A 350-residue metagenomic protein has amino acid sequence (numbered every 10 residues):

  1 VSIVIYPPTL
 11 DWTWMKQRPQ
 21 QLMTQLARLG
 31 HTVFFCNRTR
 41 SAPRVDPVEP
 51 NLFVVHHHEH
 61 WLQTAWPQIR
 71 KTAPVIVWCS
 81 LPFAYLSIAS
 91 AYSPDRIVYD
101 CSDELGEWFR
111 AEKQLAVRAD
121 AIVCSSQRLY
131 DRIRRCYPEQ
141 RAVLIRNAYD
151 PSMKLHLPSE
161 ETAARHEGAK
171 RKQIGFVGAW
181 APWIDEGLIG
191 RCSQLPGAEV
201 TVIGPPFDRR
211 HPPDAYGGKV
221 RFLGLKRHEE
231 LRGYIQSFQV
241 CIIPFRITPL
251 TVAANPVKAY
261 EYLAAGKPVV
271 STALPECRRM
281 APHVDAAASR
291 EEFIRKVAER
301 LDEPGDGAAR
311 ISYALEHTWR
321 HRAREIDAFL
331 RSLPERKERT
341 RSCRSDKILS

Functional and structural regions predicted by a protein language model:
D11-Q17, A181-I184, E229-Y234, Q239-A264 (+1 more regions): Nucleotide-sugar-dependent
L22, S90-A91, E104-C124, L129-I133: Membrane-proximal helix-turn-helix segments that form the acceptor-binding/catalytic region of lipid-linked
E107-A111, R134, Y149-K170, H211-P213: Acidic anion/phosphate-binding donor-loop and adjacent secondary structure in glycosyltransferase catalytic cores
R128, N147-A148, F238: Carbohydrate-associated surface elements
R165-I184, I189-G190, L195-I203, L315: Conserved donor-binding/catalytic core segment of Leloir-type glycosyltransferases
G204, R209-G233: Nucleotide-activated donor-binding/catalytic signature segment of Leloir-type glycosyltransferases, i.e., the conserved
R278-E299: Change "using UDP/GDP/dTDP sugars" to "using nucleotide sugars
D302-E335: A charged, aromatic-enriched C-terminal amphipathic alpha-helix characteristic of glycosyltransferases across folds
